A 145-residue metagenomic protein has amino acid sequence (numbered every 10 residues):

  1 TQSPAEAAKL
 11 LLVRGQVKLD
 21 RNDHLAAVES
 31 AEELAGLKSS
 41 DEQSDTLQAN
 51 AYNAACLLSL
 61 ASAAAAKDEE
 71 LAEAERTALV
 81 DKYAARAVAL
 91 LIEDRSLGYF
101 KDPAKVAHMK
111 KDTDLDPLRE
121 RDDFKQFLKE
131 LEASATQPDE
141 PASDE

Functional and structural regions predicted by a protein language model:
T1-E145: Alpha-helical protein-protein interaction modules
